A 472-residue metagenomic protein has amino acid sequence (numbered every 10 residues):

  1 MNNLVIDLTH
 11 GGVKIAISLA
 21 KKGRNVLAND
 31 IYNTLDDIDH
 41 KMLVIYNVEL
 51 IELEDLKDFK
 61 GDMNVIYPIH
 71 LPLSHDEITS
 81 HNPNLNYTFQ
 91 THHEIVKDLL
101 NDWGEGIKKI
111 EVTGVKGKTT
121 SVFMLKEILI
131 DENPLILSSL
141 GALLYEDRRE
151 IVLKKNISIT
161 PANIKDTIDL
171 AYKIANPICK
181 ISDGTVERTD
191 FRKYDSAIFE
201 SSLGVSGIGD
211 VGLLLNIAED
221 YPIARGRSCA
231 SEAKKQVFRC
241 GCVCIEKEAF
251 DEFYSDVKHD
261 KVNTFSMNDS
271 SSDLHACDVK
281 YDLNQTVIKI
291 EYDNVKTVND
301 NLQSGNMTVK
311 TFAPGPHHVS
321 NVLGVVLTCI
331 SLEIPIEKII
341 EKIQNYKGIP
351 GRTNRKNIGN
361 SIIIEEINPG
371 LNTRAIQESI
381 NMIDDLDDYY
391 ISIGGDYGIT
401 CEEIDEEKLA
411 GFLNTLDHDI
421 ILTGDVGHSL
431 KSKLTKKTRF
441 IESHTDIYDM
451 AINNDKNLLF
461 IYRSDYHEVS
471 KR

Functional and structural regions predicted by a protein language model:
M1-E111, N284, T445-M450: Short, basic phosphate-binding NTP loop
M1-L35, V44-I45, V65, I130-N133 (+5 more regions): ATP-dependent carboxylate-amine ligase
N3-L8, K21, A224-S228, N263-I376: Adenine nucleotide phosphate-binding catalytic loops in nucleotide-utilizing enzymes
R24, D39-L53, T79-T91, R149-N156 (+4 more regions): Active-site regions of enzymes building and remodeling cell-envelope glycoconjugates
N33-H40, D58, L71-T79, L144 (+4 more regions): Short, charged/polar "capping" segments at the starts of alpha-helices and the immediately preceding loops
K97-A142, R148-R149: Walker A (P-loop) phosphate-binding motif
P134-D169: Conserved substrate/cofactor phosphate-moiety recognition/catalytic segment in nucleotide-dependent phosphotransferases
N156-K258: Flexible active-site lid/hinge loop adjacent to a nucleotide/diphosphate and Mg2+-phosphate binding pocket
